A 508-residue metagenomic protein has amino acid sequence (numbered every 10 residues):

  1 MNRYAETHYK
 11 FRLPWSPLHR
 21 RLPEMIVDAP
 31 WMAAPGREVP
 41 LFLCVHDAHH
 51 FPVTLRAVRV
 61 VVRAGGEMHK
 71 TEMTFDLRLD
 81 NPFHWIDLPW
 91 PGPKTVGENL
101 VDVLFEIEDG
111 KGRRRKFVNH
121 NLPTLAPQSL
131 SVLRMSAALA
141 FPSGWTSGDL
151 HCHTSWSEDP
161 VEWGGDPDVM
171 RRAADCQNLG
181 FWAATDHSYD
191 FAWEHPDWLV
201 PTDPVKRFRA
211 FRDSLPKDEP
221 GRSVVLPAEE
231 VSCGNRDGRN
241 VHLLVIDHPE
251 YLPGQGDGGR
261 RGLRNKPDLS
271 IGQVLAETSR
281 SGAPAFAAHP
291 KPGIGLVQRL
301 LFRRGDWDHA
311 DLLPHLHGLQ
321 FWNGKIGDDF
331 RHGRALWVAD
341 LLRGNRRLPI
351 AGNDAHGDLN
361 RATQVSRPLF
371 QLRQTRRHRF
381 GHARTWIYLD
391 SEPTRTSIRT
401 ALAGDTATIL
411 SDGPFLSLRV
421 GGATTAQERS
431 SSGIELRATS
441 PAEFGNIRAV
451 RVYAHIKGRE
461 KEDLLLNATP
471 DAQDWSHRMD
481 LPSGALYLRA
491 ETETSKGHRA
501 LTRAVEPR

Functional and structural regions predicted by a protein language model:
M1-A140, G144, S157, G344-L348 (+1 more regions): C-terminal functional module detector
A126-P127, L133-A288, G295-L296, Q320-L336 (+2 more regions): A metal-dependent hydrolase metal-coordination microenvironment
T146, G221, R239-V241, S281 (+4 more regions): Residues that flank catalytic or metal-binding motifs in active/ligand-binding sites
H153-S155, R303, L464: Compositionally biased, intrinsically disordered low-complexity segments enriched in polar/proline residues
S157, G262-Q374, E443-R459, L486: Domain-core and long-helix interface of multi-subunit machines
V200, R304, T424-E428: Alpha-helix boundary/capping detector
S214-E219, H309-L312, R376-R379: Short, conserved catalytic or adaptor-binding loops enriched in Gly and charged residues
